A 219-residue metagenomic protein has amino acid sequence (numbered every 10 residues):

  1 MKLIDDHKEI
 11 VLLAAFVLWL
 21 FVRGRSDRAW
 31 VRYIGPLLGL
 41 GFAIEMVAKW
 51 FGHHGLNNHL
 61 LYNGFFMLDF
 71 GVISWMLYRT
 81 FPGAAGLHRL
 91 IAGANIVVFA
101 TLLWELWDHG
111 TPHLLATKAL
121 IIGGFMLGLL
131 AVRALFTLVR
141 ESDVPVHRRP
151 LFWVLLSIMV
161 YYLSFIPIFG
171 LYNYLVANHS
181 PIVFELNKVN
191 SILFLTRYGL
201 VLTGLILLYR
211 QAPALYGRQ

Functional and structural regions predicted by a protein language model:
M1-Q219: Terminal, non-globular segments
